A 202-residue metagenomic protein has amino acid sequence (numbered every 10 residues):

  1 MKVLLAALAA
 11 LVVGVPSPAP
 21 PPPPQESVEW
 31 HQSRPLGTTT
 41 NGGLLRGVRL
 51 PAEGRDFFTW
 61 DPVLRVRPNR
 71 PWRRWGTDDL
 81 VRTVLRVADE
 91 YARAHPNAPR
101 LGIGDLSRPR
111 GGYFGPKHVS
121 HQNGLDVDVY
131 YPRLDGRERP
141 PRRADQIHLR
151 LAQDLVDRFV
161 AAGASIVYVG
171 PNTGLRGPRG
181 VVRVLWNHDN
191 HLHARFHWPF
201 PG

Functional and structural regions predicted by a protein language model:
M1-V48, P199-G202: N-terminal secretory targeting signals
E29-L36, T83-H118, I166-V182, F200: Extended, low-complexity, intrinsically disordered C-terminal regulatory tails of eukaryotic serine/threonine kinases
R34-I103, D154, R158: Active-site acidic/histidine clusters and adjacent loop/turn architecture that either coordinate catalytic ions
L80, G124-D126, N190-L192: Active-site nucleophilic cysteine motif
H95-P96, V119-G124, V160-A161, L185-H188: Extracellular/periplasmic catalytic domains that process cell-envelope and extracellular macromolecules
G102-G104, D126-Y130, H193-R195: Soluble periplasmic/extracytoplasmic beta-strand elements of cell-envelope proteins
G111-G112, H118-L151: Mid-length scaffold segments of soluble, non-membrane domains
R137-G202: Catalytic cores and adjacent binding grooves of peptidoglycan-active enzymes
